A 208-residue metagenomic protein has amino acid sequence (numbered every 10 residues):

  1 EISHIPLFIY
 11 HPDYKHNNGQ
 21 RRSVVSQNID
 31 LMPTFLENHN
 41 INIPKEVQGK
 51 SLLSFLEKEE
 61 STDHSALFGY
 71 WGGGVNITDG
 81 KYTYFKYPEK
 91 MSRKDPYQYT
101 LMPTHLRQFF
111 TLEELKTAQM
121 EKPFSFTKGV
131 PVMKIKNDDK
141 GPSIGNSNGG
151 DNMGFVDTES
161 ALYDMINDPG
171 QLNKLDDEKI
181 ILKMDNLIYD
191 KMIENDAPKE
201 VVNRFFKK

Functional and structural regions predicted by a protein language model:
E1-E46, K50-T62, K86-P88: Substrate-binding rim/cap in mid-to-C-terminal beta-strand-loop elements of soluble/periplasmic
Q20-R22, K174-D177: Short histidine-centered catalytic/ligand-binding loop motif
M32-L36, N40, L53, F85 (+4 more regions): Non-transmembrane alpha-helical segments in soluble domains of secreted/periplasmic/extracellular proteins
S54-K58, G74-G80, K208: Short, solvent-exposed polar/charged micro-motifs at secondary-structure junctions
D63-L67, V202, F206: WW-domain-binding short linear motifs
W71-D176: C-terminal, low-complexity/hydrophilic appendages and adjacent surface loops of extracellular/periplasmic anionic
I180-I181: C-terminal structured subdomain/cap of oxidoreductase catalytic cores
I188-V202: Bilobed periplasmic-binding protein-like "clamshell/Venus-flytrap" ligand-binding domains
